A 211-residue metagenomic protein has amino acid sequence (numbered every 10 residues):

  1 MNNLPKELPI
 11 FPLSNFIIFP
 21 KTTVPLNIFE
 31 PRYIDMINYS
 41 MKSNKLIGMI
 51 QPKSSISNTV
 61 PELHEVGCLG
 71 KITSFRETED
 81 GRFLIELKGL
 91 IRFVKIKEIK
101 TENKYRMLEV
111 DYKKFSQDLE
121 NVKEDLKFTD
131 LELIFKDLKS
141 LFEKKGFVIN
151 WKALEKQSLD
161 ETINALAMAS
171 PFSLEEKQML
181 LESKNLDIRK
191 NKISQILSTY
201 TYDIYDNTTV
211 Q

Functional and structural regions predicted by a protein language model:
M1-I149, E175, M179, L186-R189 (+1 more regions): Positively charged
L154-F172: Core structural elements
K156-L159, E182-L186: Small/polar glycine-rich anion-binding or flexible loop at a beta-alpha turn
A167, Q178-L181: Amphipathic alpha-helical segments within well-ordered protein domains
